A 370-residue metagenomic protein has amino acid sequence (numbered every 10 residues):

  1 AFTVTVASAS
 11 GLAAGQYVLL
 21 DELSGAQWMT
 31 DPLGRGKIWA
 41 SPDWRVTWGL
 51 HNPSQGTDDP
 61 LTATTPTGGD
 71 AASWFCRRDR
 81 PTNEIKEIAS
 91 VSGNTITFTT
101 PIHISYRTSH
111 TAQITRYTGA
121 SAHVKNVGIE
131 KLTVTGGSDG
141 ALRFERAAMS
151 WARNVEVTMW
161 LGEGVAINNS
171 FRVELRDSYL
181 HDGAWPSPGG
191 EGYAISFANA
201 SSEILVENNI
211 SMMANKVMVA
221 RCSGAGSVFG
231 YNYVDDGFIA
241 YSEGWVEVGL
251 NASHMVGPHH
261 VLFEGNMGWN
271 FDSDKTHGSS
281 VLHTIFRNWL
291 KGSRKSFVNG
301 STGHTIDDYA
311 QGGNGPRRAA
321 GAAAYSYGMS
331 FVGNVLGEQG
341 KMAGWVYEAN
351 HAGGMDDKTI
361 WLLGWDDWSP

Functional and structural regions predicted by a protein language model:
A1-A13, P81, S105-V127, G136-A147 (+1 more regions): Extracellular beta-strand-rich solenoid/capping regions of secreted or surface-exposed proteins that bind or remodel
A1-E84, V91-T99, S105: Autoprocessing Asn-cyclization modules and mimics
A14, W28-T30, Y106-T108, G140 (+3 more regions): Short helix/loop capping segments that flank catalytic or ligand/cofactor-binding pockets
N83-I85, V124, D139, A152 (+2 more regions): Surface-exposed or flexible loop/turn and strand-edge residues in extracellular/cell-surface modules
R107-G119, G136-R143, M159-V165, S187-A198 (+5 more regions): Extracellular beta-strand/beta-solenoid scaffold signature
K125-T135, A148-M159, F171-W185, A198-N270 (+2 more regions): Right-handed parallel beta-helix
G136, N154, E264-M267, D272-P370: Extracellular beta-rich repeat passengers
